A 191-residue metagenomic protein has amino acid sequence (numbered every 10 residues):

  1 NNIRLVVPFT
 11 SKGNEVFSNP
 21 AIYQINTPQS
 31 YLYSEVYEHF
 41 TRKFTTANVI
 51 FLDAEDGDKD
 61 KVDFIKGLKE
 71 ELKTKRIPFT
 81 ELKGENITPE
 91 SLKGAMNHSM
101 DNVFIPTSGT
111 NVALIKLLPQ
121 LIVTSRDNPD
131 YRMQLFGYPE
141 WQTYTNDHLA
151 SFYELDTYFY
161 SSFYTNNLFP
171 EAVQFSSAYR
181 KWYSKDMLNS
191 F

Functional and structural regions predicted by a protein language model:
N1, L5-P8, N48-A54, S99-K116 (+2 more regions): Periplasmic-binding protein-like
N1-G67, E71, T143-D147: Extracytoplasmic ligand/sensor domains, especially the bilobed periplasmic-binding protein
N2-V6, N19-A21, T45-N48, T74-T80 (+3 more regions): Loop/turn elements at helix/coil->beta-strand transitions in domains of secreted/extracellular proteins
P8-S11, N26-P28, L52-D56, L82-E85 (+3 more regions): Active-site-proximal beta-strand/loop segments in catalytic clefts of secreted hydrolases
Y33-Y37, V62-I65, K69, P89 (+4 more regions): Extracytoplasmic/secreted envelope proteins and their assembly/folding machinery, especially bacterial periplasmic
E35, I87-L92, E140-L149: Alpha-helical scaffolding within the catalytic cores of extracellular/periplasmic polymer-degrading hydrolases
E71, K75-M96: A short, well-structured beta->alpha microelement
L118-F191: Extracellular/periplasmic periplasmic-binding protein-like sensory domains
